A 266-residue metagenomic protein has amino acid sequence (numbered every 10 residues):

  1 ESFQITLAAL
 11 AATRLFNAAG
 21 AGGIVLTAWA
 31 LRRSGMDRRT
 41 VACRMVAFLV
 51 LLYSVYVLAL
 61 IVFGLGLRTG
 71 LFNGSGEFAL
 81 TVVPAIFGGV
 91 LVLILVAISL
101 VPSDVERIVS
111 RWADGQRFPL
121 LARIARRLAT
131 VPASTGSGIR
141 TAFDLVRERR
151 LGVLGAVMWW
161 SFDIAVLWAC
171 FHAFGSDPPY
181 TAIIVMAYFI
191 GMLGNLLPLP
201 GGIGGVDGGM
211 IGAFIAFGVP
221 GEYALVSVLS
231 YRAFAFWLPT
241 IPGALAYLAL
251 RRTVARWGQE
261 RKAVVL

Functional and structural regions predicted by a protein language model:
E1-L10, G66, L71-G194, F234-L266: Predominantly cytoplasmic-facing regulatory/coupling regions of multi-pass membrane proteins
Q4, A18, G22, R33-V50 (+1 more regions): Membrane-interface alpha-helices at helix entry/exit sites of multi-pass transporters
L10-A21, L49-I61, L65, L91-V92: Mid-bilayer segments of alpha-helical transmembrane spans in multi-pass integral membrane proteins that mediate
R14, R33, H172-A173, N195 (+1 more regions): Transmembrane helix-loop junction
N17-T27, T181-A182, L193-I211: Transmembrane helix boundary and interhelical junction motifs in multipass membrane proteins
R39, V55, L238-P242: Discrete transmembrane alpha-helix packing/kink hotspots characteristic of Major Facilitator Superfamily-like secondary
